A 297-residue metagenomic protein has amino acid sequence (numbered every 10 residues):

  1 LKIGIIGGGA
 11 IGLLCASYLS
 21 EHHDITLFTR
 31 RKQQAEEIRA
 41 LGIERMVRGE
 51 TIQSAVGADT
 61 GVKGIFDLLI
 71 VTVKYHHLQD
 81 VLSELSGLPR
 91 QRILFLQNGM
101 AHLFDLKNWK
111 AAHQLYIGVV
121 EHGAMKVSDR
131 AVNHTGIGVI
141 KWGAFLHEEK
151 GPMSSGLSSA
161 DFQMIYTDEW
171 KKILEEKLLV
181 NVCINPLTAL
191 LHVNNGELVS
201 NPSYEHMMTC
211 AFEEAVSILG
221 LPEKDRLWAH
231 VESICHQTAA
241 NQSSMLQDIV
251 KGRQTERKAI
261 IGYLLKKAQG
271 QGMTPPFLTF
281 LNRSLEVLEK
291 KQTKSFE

Functional and structural regions predicted by a protein language model:
L1-T51: NAD(P)+-binding Rossmann beta1-loop-alpha1 motif at the extreme N-terminus of oxidoreductases
I3, D24-T26, I93, L115 (+1 more regions): Hydrophobic anchor at the start of a short beta-strand that flanks the dinucleotide cofactor-binding loop
S17-E21, S83-G87, K107-N108, G262 (+2 more regions): Short, well-ordered alpha-helices that flank and scaffold nucleotide-derived cofactor binding pockets
R45-A131: Rossmann-like NAD(P)(H) cofactor-binding subdomain of soluble oxidoreductases
L96-I173: Rossmann-fold dinucleotide-binding core
A131-K141, H192-V199, N241-K251: Helix-loop-beta segment of a Rossmann-like dinucleotide-binding subdomain
K171-V216: Active-site-proximal catalytic alpha-helix in oxidoreductases
T209-E297: NAD(P)-dependent Rossmann-like dehydrogenase/reductase catalytic/cofactor-binding core
